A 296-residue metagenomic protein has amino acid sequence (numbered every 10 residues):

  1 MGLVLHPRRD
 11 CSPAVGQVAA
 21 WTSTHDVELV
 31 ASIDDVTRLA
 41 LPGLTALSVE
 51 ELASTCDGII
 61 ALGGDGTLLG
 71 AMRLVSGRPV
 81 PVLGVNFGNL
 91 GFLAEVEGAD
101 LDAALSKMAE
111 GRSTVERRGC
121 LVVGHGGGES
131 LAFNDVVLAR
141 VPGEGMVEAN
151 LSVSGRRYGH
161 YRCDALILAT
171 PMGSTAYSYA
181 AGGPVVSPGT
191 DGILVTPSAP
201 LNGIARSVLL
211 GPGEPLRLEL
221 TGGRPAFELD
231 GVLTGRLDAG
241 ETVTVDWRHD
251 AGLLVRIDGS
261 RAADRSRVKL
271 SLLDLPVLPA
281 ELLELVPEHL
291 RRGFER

Functional and structural regions predicted by a protein language model:
M1-G58, G70, A99-T114, H125-E129: ATP/NTP phosphate-donor binding region
L3, A61, L168: Redox-cofactor binding/interface segments in oxidoreductases and associated redox assembly factors
P7, D65-T67, L90, M172-S174: Short glycine-rich anion-binding loops that position phosphate/pyrophosphate groups of nucleotides and phosphorylated
C11-A14, G66-M72, T175-Y179: Short glycine/serine/threonine-rich phosphate/pyrophosphate-binding segments that cradle anionic phosphate groups
E28, P79-L83: Proline-centered loop/turn at the N-terminus of a beta-strand
G88-A165: Catalytic core of DAGKc-family lipid kinases
S130, L138, S154-R157, R206-R296: ATP/nucleoside-binding phosphotransfer catalytic cores, i.e., glycine-rich phosphate-binding loops
M146, R156-I204: Gly/Ser/Thr-rich active-site loops/lids in small-molecule metabolic enzymes that frequently grip phosphoryl groups
